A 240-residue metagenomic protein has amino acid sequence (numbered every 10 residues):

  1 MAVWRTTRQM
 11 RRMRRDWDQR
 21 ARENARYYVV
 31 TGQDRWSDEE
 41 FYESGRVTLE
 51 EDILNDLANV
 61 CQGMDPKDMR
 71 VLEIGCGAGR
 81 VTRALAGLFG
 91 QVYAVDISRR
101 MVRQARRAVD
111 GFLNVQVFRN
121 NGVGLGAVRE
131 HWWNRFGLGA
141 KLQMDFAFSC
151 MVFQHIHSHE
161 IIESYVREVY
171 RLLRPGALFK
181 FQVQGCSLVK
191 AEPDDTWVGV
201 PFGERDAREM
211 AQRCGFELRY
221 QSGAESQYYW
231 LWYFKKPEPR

Functional and structural regions predicted by a protein language model:
A2-F89, Y93-F136, H159-I161, L178-R240: Class I (Rossmann-like) S-adenosyl-L-methionine-dependent methyltransferase catalytic domain, capturing the SAM-binding
D68, Q143-D145: Local beta-strand N-terminus motif with an aromatic residue
F136-L142: Nucleotide-sugar donor-binding and catalytic loop/hinge architecture of NDP-sugar-dependent glycosyltransferases
F148: A conserved beta-strand element that flanks and buttresses the S-adenosyl-L-methionine
M151-V152: Short catalytic micro-motifs in class I SAM-dependent methyltransferases
E163-P175: A short glycine-rich, Lys/Arg-flanked "PGG" loop and its adjoining helix->strand segment in the class I
